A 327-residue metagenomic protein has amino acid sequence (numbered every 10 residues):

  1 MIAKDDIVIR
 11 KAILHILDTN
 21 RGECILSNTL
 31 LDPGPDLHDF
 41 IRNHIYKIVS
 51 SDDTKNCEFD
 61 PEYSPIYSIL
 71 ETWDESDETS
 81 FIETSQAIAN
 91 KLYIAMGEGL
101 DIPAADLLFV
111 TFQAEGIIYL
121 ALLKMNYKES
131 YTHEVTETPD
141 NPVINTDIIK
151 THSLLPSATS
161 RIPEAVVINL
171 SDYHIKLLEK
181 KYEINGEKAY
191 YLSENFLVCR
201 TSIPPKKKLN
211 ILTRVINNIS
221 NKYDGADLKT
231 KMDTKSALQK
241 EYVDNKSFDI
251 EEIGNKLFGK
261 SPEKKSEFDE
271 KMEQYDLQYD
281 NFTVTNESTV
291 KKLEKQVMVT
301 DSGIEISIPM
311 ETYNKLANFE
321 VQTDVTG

Functional and structural regions predicted by a protein language model:
I2-E294: Long, hydrophobic alpha/beta structural blocks
E270-G327: C-terminal, beta-strand-rich globular interaction domains
